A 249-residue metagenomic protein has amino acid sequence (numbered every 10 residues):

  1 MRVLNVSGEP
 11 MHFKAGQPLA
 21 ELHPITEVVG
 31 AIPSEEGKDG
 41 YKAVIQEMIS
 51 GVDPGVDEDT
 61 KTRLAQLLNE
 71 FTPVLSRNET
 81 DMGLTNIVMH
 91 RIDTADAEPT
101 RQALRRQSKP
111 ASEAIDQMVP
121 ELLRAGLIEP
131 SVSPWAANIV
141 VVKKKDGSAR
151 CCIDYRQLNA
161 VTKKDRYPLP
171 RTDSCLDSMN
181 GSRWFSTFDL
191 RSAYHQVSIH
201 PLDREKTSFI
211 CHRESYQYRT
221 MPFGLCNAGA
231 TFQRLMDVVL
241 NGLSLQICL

Functional and structural regions predicted by a protein language model:
L4-G16, I25-L249: Retroelement reverse transcriptase polymerase core
